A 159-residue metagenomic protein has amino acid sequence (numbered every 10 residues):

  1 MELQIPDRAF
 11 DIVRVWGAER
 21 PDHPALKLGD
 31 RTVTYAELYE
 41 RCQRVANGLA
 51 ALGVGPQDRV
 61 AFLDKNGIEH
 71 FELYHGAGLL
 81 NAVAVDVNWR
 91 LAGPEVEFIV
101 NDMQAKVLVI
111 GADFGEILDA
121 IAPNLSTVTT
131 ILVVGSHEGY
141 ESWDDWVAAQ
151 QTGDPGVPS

Functional and structural regions predicted by a protein language model:
L3-I5, R14, D22-G67, F71-H75 (+2 more regions): Conserved AMP-binding/adenylate-forming core of the ANL superfamily
G55, K106, T129: Short acidic/polar active-site loop segments enriched in Thr and Asp
D64, V87-N88, G111, T129-H137: Short beta-strand elements of ligand-binding domains
H75-L80, D102: Short hydrophobic alpha-helices that are characteristic scaffold elements of the AMP-binding
L91-A120, A149: Conserved ATP-dependent adenylate/AMP-binding module captured primarily in the ANL superfamily
G115-S159: ANL superfamily adenylate-forming
